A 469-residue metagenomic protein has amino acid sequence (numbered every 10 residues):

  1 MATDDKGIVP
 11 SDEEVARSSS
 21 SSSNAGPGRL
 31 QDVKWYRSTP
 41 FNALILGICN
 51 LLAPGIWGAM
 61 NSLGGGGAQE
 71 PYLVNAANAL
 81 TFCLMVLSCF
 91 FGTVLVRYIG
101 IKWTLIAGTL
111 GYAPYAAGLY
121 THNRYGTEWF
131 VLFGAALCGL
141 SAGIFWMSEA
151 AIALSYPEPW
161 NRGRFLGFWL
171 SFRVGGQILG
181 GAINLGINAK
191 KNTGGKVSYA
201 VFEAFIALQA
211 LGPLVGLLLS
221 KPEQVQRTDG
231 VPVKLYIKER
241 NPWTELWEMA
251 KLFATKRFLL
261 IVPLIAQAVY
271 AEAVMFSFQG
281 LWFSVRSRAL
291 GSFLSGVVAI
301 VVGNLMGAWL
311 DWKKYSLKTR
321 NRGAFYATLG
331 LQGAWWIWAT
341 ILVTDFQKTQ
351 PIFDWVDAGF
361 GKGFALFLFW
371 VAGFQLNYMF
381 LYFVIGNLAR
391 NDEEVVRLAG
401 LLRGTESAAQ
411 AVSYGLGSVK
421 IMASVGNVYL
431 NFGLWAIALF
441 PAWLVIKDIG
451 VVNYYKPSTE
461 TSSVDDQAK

Functional and structural regions predicted by a protein language model:
M1-D32, V225-P242, V451-K469: Intrinsically disordered, low-complexity terminal tails of fungal membrane proteins
T39, I56-L63, Y72, L219 (+2 more regions): Membrane-interfacial loop- and helix-cap regions that link adjacent transmembrane helices in polytopic membrane proteins
G65-V74, L119-W129, L154-N161, Q177-E203 (+6 more regions): Extracellular/lumenal inter-transmembrane loop segments of multi-pass membrane transporters
N78, L84-V86, C138-F145, W160-G212 (+3 more regions): Glycine-rich segments within core transmembrane alpha-helices of 12-TM secondary carriers
L87-E128: Conserved MFS/SLC helix-loop-helix module at the cytosolic interface between two early adjacent transmembrane helices
L87-W103, N188-A189, I300-A327, G417-V419: Helix-to-loop junctions at the C-terminal end of transmembrane segments in multipass secondary transporters
N184-N188, I206-G230, A339-V343, P441-I446: C-terminal membrane-cytosol helix-exit motif in multi-pass small-molecule transporters
S198-L219, Y326-G333, G426-K447: Symmetry-related core transmembrane helices of the 12-TM Major Facilitator Superfamily/SLC fold
